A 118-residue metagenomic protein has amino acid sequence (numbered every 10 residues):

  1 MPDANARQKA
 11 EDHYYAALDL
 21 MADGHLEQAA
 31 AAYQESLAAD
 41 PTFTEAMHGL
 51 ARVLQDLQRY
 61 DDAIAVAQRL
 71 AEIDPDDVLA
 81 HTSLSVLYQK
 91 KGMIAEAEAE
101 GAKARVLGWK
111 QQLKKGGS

Functional and structural regions predicted by a protein language model:
M1-D12, K115-S118: TPR-adjacent "capping" and linker segments in tetratricopeptide-repeat scaffold/adaptor proteins
R7-A38: Alpha-helical segment of the N-proximal tetratricopeptide repeat
D23-Q34, L57-R69, K91-K103, G108: Structural signature of tandem alpha-helical TPR/SEL1-like repeats, specifically the intra-repeat loop/turn
